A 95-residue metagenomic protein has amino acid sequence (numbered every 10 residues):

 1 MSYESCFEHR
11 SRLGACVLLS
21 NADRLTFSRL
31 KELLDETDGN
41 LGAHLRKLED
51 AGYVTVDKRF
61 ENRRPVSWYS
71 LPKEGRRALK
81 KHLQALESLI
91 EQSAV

Functional and structural regions predicted by a protein language model:
S2-T37, E61-N62, W68-S70: N-terminal helix-turn-helix DNA-binding core of bacterial DNA-binding proteins
A15-L18, H44-K47, S67-W68, A85: Residue-level recognition of specific faces of alpha-helices
L18, R76-V95: Amphipathic alpha-helical dimerization/coiled-coil segments that flank or bridge DNA-binding/regulatory modules
L30-K58, R63-R64: Canonical helix-turn-helix DNA-binding module
E61-L83: Basic, amphipathic "hinge/linker" alpha-helix immediately C-terminal to the N-terminal HTH DNA-binding motif
